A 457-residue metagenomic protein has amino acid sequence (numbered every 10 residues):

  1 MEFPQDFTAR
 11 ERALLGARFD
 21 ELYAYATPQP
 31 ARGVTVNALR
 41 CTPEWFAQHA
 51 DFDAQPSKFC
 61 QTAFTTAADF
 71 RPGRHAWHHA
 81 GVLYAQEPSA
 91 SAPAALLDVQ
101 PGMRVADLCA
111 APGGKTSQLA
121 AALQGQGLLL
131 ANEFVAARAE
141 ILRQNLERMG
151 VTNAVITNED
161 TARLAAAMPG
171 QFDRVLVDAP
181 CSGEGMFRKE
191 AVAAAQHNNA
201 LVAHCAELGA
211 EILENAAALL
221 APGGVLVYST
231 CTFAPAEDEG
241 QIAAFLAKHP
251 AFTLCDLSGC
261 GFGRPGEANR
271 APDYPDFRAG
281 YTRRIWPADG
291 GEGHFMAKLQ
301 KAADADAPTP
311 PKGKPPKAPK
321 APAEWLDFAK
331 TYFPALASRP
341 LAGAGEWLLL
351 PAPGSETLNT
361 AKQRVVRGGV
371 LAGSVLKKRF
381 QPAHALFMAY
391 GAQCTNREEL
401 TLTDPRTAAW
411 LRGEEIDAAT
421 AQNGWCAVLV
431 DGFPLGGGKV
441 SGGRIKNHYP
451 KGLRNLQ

Functional and structural regions predicted by a protein language model:
M1-F46, E292-F295, Q300-Q457: Polybasic, low-complexity RNA-engagement segments
Q100-P101, R163-D178: A short acidic, Gly/Pro-enriched loop at the edge of an enzyme's catalytic core that lines a small-molecule cofactor
G102-A111, L130: Conserved class I S-adenosyl-L-methionine
P112-G125: Conserved SAM-binding loop of SAM-dependent methyltransferases across substrates and taxa, primarily the Class I
L123-Q124, L220-P222: Helix-to-beta-strand junctions that scaffold the AdoMet/dcAdoMet cofactor pocket in Class I SAM-dependent enzymes
N132-P169: S-adenosyl-L-methionine
A137, D173-E214, C231-D238, G263-N269: Mobile active-site "lid"/loop adjacent to the S-adenosyl-L-methionine
F172, V225-Y228, F233-L349, G354: Class I S-adenosyl-L-methionine
